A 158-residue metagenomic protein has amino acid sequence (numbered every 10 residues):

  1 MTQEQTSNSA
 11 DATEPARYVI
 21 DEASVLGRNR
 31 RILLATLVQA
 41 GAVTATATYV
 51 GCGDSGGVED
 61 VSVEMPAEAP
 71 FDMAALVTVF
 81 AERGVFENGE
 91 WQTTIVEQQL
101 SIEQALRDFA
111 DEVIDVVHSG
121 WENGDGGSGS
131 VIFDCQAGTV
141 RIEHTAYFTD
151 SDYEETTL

Functional and structural regions predicted by a protein language model:
M1-T44: Long, hydrophobic N-terminal alpha-helical segment
S9, T44-T46, Q104, F109: Residue-level detector of intrinsically disordered, flexible termini and proteolytic processing junctions
R17-R28, E68-F71, E97, S101-D108: Alpha-helix boundary/N-cap detector
R28-N88: Short, well-structured hydrophobic secondary-structure segments
L37-G41, S101-A105, D134-V140: A short, structured loop/turn motif at beta-sheet edges
A74-G124: Short, hydrophobic/π-rich interface segment
E122, G127-L158: Acidic, proline/glycine-rich low-complexity IDRs
